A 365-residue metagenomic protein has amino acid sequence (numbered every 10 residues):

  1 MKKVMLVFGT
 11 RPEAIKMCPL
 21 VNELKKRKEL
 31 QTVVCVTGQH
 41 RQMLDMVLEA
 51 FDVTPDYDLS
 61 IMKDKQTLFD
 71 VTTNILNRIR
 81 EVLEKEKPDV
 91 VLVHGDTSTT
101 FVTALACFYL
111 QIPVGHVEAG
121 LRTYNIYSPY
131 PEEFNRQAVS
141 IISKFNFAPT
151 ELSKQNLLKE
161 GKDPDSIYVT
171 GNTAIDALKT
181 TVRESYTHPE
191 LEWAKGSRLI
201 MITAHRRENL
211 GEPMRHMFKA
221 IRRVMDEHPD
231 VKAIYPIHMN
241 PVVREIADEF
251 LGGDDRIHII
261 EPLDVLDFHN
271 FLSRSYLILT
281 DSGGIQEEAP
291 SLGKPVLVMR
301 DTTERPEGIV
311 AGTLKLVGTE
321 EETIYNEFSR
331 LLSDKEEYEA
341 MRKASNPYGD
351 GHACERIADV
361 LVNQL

Functional and structural regions predicted by a protein language model:
M1-Y235, N240-L365: Nucleotide-activated sugar donor-binding and catalytic core shared by glycosyltransferases and related lipid-linked
